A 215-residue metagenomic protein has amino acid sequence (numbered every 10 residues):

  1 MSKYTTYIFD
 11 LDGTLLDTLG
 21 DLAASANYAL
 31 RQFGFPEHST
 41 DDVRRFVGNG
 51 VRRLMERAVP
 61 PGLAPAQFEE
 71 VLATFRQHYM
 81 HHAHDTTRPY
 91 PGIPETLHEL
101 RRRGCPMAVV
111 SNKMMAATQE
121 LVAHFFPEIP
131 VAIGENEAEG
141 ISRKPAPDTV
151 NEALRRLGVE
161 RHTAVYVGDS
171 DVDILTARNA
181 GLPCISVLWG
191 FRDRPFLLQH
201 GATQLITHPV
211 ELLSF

Functional and structural regions predicted by a protein language model:
S2-R45, E56: Active-site neighborhood of HAD-like aspartate-dependent phosphohydrolases
A26, I93-A123: Substrate-recognition element of Asp-dependent hydrolases with the DxDx(T/V) motif
A29-L30, G50-A64, A153-L154: Helix-loop "lid/cap" segments that line or gate small-molecule binding pockets
E56-H98: Metal-dependent phosphoesterase signature
D85-T86, M114-V165, D171-A180, R194-P195: Substrate-recognition "cap/lid" segment bordering the active-site pocket of phosphatases
W189-L198: Short, glycine/polar-rich helix-capping loops at beta-to-alpha or helix-loop-helix junctions that flank or form
Q204-H208: Short acidic-hydrophobic, aromatic-tinged amphipathic segments that line or gate anion-handling sites
